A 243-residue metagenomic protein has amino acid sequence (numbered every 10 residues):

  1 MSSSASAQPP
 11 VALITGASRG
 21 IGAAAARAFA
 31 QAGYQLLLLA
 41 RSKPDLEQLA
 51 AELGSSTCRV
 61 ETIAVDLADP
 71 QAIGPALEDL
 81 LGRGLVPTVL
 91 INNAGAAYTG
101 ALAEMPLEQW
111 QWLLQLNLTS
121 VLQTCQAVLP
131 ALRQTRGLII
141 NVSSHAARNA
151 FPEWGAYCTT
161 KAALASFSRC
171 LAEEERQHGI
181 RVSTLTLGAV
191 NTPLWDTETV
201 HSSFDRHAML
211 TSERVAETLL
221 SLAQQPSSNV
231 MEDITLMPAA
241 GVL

Functional and structural regions predicted by a protein language model:
S18-R19: Conserved glycine-rich cofactor-binding loop
A32-L49: Conserved glycine-rich Rossmann-like NAD(P)H-binding loop of the short-chain dehydrogenase/reductase
A64-P75, L107: The beta1-alpha1 cofactor-binding region of Rossmann-like NAD(H)/NADP(H)-dependent oxidoreductases
A101-L102, Q109-Q111: Substrate-binding pocket helix/loop in short-chain dehydrogenase/reductase
C125, T160: Active-site helix of classical SDR
S144: Residue(s) in the substrate-gating loop at a strand-loop-helix junction that position the organic substrate next
I180, T184-L185, S202-L243: C-terminal helical subdomain
